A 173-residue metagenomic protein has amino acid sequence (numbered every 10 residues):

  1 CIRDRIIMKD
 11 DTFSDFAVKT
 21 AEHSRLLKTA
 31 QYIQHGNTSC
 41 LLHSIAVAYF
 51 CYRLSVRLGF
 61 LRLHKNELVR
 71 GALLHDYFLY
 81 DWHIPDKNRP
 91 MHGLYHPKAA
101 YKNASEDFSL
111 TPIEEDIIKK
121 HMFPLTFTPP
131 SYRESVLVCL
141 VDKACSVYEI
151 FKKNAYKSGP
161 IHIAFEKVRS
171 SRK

Functional and structural regions predicted by a protein language model:
R3-K173: Metal-dependent phosphohydrolase cores
